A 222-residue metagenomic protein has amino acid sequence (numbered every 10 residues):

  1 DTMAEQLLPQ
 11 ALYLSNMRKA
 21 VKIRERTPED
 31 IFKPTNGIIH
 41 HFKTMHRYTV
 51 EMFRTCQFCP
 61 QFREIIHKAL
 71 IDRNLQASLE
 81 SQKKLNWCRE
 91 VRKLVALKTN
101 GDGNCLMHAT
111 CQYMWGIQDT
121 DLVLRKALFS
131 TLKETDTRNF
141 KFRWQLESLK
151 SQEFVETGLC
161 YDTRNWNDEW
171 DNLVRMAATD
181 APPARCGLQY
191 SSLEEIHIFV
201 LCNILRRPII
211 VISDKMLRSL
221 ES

Functional and structural regions predicted by a protein language model:
D1-T99, Q118, W144-S148: Non-catalytic, low-structured ubiquitin/UBL-interacting segments
P60-E221: Papain-like cysteine protease catalytic cores
